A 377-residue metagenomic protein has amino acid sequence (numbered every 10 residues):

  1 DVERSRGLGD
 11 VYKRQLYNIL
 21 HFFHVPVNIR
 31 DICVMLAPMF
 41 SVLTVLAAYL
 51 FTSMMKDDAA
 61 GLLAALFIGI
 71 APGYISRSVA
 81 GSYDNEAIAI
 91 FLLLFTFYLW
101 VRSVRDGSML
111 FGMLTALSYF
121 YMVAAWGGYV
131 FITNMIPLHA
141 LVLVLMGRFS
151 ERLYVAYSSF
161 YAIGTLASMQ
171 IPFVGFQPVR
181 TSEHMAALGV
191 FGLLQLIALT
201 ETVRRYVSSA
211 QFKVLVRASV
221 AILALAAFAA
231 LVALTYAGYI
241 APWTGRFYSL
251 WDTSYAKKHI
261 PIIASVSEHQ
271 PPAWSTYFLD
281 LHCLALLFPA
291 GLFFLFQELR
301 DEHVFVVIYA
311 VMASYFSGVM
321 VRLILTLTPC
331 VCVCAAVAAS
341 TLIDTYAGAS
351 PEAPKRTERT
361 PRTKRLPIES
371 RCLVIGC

Functional and structural regions predicted by a protein language model:
V2-G9: Single conserved hydrophobic/aromatic residue that forms the stacking wall/gate of nucleotide- or nucleobase-binding
Y12-L36: Juxtamembrane segments of multi-pass membrane glycosylation machinery that transfer sugars from lipid-linked donors
M35-M54, A59-M146, Y157-V174, A310-A313 (+1 more regions): Membrane-embedded helix bundles of polyisoprenyl
G81-N85, G175-E183, S317-T328: Membrane-interface catalytic loops of GT-C/OST-like multi-pass glycosylation enzymes that act
L99-R105, A140-S150, I171, L193-S208 (+3 more regions): Structural signal for the C-terminal ends of transmembrane alpha-helices and the immediately following loop
I163, A221-A224, L342-C377: Signature aromatic-anchored transmembrane alpha helix within multi-pass, membrane-resident enzymes that catalyze glycan
S182-R204, V216-F305: Alpha-helical transmembrane segments at the extracellular/periplasmic loop-to-helix junctions of multi-pass membrane
M312-A313, S317-R356: Hydrophobic/aromatic-rich transmembrane helices and adjacent perimembrane loops
